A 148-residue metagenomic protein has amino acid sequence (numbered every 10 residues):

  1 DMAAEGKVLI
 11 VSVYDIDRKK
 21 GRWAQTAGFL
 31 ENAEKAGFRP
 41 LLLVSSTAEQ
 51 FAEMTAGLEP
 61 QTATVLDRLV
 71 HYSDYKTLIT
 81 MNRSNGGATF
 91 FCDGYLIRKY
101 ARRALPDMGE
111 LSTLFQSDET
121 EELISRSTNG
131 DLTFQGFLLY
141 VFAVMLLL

Functional and structural regions predicted by a protein language model:
M2-R18: Short active-site neighborhood of thiol/selenol oxidoreductases, capturing the structured segment around
A4, A101-L148: Thiol-/selenol-based redox modules, centered on thioredoxin-like and closely related oxidoreductase domains
L9-V11, P40-L43, F90: Structural beta-sheet core signal
Y14-G21, A48-E49, I97: Short acidic, S/G/P-rich loop/turn micro-motifs used as interaction or catalytic elements
I16-E34: Typically the conserved alpha-helix immediately C-terminal to a functionally engaged Cys/Sec in thioredoxin-like
P40-L43, E59-R83: Short, internal strand/loop/helix patches that form the active-site neighborhood or redox-interaction surface
A48-T62: Glycine-rich, charge-decorated loop segments at or immediately adjacent to ligand/cofactor-binding or catalytic sites
G86-Y100: A short, hydrophobic beta-strand/beta-hairpin element that forms part of a small beta-sheet core
